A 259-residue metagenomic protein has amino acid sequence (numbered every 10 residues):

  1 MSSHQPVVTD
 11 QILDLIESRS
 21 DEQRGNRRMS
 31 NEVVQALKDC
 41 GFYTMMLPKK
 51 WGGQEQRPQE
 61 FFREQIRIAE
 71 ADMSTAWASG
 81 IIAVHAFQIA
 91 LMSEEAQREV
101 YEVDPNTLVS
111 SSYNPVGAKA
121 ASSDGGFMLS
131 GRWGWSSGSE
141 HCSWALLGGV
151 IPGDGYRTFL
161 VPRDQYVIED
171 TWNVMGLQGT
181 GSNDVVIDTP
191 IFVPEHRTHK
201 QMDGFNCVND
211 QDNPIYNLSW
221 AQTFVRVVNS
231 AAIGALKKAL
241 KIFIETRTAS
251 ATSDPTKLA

Functional and structural regions predicted by a protein language model:
S3-M45, Q54-R63, N229-A259: Alpha-helical interface subdomain recognition
I16-S20, L47, N217-F224: Glycine- and acidic
N31-D39, T44-C142: Glycine-rich flavin
S112-Y113, R163-V174, G179: Active-site glycine-rich loop that binds ribose-phosphate moieties when present
V116, H141-S143, G155, G179-N183: A generic structural signal for well-ordered coil/turn residues at beta-strand boundaries that shape enzyme active-site
R132-Y166, D170-T171: DPxDG-like acidic metal-binding loop motif
G176, S182-A259: Glycine-rich beta->alpha junctions and the first turn(s) of the following alpha-helix
